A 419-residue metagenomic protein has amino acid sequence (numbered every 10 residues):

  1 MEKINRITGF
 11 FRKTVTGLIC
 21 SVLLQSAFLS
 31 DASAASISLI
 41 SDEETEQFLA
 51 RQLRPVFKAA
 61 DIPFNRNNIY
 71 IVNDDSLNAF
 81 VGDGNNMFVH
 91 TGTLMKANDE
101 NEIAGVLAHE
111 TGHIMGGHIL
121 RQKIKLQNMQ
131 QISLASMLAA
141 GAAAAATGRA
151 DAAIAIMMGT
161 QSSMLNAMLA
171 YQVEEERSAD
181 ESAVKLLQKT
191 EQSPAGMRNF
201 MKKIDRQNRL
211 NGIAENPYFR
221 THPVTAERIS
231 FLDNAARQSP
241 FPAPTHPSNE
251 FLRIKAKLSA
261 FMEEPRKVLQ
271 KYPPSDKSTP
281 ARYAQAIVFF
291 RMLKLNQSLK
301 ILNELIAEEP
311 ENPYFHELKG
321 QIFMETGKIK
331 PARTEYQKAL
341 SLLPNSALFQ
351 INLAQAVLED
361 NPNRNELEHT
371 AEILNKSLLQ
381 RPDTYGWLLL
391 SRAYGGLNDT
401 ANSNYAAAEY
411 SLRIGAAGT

Functional and structural regions predicted by a protein language model:
S36, S41, Q47, I69 (+5 more regions): Extracytoplasmic and endomembrane cell-envelope/extracellular-matrix remodeling and assembly machinery
V89, G105-H113, G117-H118, A179: Active-site recognition of the HExxH zinc-binding catalytic motif
T111-N128, A146: Catalytic Zn2+-binding segment of zinc metalloproteases
D276, P310, P344, R381-P382 (+2 more regions): Short coil turns that delineate tetratricopeptide repeat
A281, F315, F349, G386-W387 (+1 more regions): TPR alpha-solenoid repeat register
A284, L318, N352, L389-L390 (+1 more regions): Canonical tetratricopeptide repeat
G327, A354, E359-R364, G396-A401: Short coil/turn linking the two alpha-helices of tandem helical-hairpin repeats
